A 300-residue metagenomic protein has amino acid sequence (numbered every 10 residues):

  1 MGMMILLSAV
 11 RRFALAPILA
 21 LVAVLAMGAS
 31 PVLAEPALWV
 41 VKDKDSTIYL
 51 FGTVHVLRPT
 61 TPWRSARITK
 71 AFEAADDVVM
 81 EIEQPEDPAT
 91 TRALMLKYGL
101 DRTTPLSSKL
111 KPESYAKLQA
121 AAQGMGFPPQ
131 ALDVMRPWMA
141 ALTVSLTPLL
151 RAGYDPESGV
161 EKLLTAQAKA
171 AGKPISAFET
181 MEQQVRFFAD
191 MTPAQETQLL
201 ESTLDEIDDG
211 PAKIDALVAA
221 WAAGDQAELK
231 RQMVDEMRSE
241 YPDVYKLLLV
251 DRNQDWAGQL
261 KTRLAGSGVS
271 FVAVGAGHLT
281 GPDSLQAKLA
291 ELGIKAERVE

Functional and structural regions predicted by a protein language model:
M1-R11: N-terminal secretory signal peptides that target proteins for export/translocation
G2-M3, A26, G124: Residue-level detector of intrinsically disordered terminal segments
F13-A16, A71-A74, R263-G266: Alpha-helix C-cap/termination motif
A14-G28: Bacterial N-terminal signal peptides
A20, K42-K44, A265-G266: Short hydrophobic "helix-edge" motifs at membrane interfaces and signal-peptide entry regions
L33-L50, V54-L248: Structured, acidic catalytic/metal-binding patches in enzyme active sites
D243-E300: A cross-kingdom marker for long, charged
